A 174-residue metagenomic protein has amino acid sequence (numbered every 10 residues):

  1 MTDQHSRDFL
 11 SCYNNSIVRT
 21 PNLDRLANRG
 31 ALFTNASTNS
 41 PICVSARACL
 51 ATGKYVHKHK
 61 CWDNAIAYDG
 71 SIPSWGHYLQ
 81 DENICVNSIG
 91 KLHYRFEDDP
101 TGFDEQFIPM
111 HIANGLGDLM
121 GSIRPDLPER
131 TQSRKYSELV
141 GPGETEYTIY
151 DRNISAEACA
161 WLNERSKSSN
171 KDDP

Functional and structural regions predicted by a protein language model:
M1-P174: Formylglycine-dependent sulfatase
